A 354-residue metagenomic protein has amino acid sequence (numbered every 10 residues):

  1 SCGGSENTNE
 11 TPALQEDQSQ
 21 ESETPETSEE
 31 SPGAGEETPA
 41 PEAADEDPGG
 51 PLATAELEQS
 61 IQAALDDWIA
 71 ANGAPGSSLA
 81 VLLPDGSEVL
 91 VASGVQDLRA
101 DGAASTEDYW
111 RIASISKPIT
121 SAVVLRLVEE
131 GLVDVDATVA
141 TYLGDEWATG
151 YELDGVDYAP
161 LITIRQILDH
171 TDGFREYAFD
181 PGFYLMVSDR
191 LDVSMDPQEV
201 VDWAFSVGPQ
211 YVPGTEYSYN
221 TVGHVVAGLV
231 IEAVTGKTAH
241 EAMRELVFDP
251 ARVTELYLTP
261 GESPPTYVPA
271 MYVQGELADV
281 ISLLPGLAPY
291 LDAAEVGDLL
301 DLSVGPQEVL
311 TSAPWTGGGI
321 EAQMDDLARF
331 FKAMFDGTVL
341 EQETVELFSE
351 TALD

Functional and structural regions predicted by a protein language model:
G3-E6: Bacterial signal peptide processing site
N9-S31, E36-D47: Ser/Thr-rich, Proline-interspersed low-complexity disordered segments
D45-L57: Short, compositionally biased leader-like segments
T54-W110, L132, A148-T149: Short, conserved catalytic-motif segment at the N-terminal edge
N72-G76, A100-Q166, Y211-V222, W315-G318: Short active-site loop at a secondary-structure junction that contains or immediately precedes the catalytic residue(s)
A80-L82, T138, R244: Outer-envelope exported proteins of Gram-negative bacteria
S87-L90, D97, Y151-D354: Short, surface-exposed loop or secondary-structure junction motifs that flank catalytic or metal-binding residues
